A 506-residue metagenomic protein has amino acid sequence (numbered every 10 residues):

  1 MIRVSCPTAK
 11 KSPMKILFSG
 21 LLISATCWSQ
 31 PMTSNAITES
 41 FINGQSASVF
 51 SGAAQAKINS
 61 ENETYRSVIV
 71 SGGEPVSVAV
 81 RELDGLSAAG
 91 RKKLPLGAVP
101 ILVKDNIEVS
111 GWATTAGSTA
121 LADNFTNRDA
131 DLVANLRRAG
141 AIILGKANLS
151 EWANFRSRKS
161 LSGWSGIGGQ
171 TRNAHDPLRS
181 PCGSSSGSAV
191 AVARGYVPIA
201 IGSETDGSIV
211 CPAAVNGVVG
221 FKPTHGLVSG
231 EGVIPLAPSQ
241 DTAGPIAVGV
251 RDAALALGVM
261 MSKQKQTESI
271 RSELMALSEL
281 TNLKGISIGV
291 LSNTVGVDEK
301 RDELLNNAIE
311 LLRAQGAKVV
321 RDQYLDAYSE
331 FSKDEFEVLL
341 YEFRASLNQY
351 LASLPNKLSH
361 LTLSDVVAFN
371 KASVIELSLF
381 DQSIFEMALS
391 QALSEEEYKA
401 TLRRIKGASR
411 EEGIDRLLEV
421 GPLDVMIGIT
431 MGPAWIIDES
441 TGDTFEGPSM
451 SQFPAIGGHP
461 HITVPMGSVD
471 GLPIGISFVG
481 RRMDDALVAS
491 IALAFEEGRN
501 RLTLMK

Functional and structural regions predicted by a protein language model:
I2-C6, S12: Low-acidity, Ser/Thr- and Arg-rich intrinsically disordered low-complexity segments
P13-G20: Sec-dependent signal peptide recognition, specifically the positively charged N-region followed immediately by
S24-S29: N-terminal signal peptide c-region/cleavage motif recognized by signal peptidases
P31-D206, T224, E310, L418-V420: Gly/Ser-rich catalytic/binding loops embedded in alpha/beta enzyme cores
T33, T38, I107-A113, Q240-T242 (+1 more regions): Gly/Ser-rich, acidic/histidine-flanked active-site/gating loops
L96-A116, N282-L291, Y341-A408, T463-P473: Short helix-loop capping/hinge segments that flank enzyme active sites or metal/cofactor-binding pockets
A98, R138, V197, I384-K506: Glycine-rich, small-residue loops and helix-cap segments that act as flexible hinges at active-site edges
I142, A193-S292, N306, L311 (+2 more regions): Structural helix-boundary/capping segments
